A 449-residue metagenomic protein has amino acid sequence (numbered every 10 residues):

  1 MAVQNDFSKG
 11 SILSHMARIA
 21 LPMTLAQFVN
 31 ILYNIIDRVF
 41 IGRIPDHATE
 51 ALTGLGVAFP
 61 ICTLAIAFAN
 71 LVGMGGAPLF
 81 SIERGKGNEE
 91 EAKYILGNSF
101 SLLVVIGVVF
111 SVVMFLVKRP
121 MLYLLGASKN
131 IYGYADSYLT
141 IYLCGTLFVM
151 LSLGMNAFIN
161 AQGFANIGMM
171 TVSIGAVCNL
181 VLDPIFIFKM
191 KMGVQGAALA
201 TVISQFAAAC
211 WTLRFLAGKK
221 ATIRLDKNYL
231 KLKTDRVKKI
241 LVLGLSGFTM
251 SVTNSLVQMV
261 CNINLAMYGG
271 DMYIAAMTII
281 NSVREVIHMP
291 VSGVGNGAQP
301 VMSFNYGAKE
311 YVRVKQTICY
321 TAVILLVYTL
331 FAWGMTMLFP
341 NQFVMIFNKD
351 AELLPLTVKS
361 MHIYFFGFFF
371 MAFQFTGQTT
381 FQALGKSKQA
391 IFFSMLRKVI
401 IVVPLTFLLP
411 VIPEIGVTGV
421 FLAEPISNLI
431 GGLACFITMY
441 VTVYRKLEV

Functional and structural regions predicted by a protein language model:
M1-A20, F80-L147, K189-G244, M302-G367 (+1 more regions): Short alpha-helical transmembrane segments in multi-pass integral membrane proteins
F7-V39, R43-H47, P60-G75, L79 (+6 more regions): N-terminal transmembrane alpha-helices
R18-D37, I141, G175, S204-A208 (+4 more regions): Transmembrane helical elements of multi-pass membrane transporters/channels
M23, Q27, V39, P78 (+15 more regions): Transmembrane alpha-helix boundary and packing residues in multipass membrane permease domains and related
F28, L32-T53, L122-K129, I185-M192 (+5 more regions): Helix-terminus/linker motif at the lipid-water interface of multi-pass membrane proteins
T49-P60, L139, A198, D271-V286 (+2 more regions): Small-residue hotspots at the loop-to-helix junctions and early N-terminal turns of transmembrane alpha-helices
L52-V112, V149-G168, N262, A276-G334 (+2 more regions): Small-residue-rich hydrophobic transmembrane alpha-helices
Y142-N160, G168-A176, A197-C210, S292-G295 (+3 more regions): Short runs within selected transmembrane alpha-helices of multi-pass transporters and secretion channels
